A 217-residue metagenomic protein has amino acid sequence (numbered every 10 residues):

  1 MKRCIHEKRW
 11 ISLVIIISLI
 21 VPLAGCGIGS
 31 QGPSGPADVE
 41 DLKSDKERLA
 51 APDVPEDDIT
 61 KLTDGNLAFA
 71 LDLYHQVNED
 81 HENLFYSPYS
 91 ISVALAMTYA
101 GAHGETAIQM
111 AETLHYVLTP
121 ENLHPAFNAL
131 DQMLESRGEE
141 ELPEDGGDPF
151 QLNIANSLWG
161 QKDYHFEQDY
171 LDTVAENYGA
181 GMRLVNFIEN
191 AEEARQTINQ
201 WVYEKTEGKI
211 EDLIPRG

Functional and structural regions predicted by a protein language model:
K2-L13: Bacterial N-terminal signal peptides that target proteins for export
V21-G25: C-terminal motif of bacterial Sec signal peptides marking the signal peptidase cleavage site
G27-S30: Bacterial signal peptide processing site
G32, H81, P120-G217: Non-catalytic, conformational "gating/processing" segments within enzyme and secreted inhibitor domains
E47-D57, Y89-V93, E105-T113, A175-L184 (+1 more regions): Acidic/histidine-rich, surface-exposed loop or edge segments in extracytoplasmic proteins
L49-A51, A100-G138: Active-site-surrounding "flap" and adjacent substrate/cofactor-binding loops of secreted or lumenal enzymes, prototyped
T63-V77: Mature N-terminal segment immediately following signal peptide/propeptide cleavage in secreted/periplasmic
L84-I91, L95-A102, L213-G217: Active-site-proximal helix/loop microenvironment of the serine DD-peptidase/beta-lactamase transpeptidase fold
